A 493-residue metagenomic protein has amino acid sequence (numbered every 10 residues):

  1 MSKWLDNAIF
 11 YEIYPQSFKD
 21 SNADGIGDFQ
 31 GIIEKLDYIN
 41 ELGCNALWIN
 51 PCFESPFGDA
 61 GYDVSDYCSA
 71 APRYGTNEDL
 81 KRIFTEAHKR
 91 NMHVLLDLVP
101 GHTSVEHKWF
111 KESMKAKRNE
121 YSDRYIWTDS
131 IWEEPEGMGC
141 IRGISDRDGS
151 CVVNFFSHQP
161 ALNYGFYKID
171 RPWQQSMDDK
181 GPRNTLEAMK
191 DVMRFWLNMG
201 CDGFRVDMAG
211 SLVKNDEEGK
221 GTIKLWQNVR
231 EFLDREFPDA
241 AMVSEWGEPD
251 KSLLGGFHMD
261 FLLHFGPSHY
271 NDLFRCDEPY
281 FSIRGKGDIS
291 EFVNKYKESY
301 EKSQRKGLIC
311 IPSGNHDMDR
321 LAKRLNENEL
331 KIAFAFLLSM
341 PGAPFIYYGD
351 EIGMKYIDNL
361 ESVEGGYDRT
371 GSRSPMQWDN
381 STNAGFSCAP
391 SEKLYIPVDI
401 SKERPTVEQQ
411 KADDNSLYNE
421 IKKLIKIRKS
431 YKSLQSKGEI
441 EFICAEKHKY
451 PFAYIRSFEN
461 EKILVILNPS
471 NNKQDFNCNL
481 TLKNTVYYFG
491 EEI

Functional and structural regions predicted by a protein language model:
S2-N184, N198, A209-F257, M376: Acidic/aromatic-lined carbohydrate-recognition and catalytic surfaces of CAZymes acting on diverse glycans
L5, E236, E248, L253-G256 (+4 more regions): Loop/helix patches that line or flank the sugar-binding groove of alpha-linked glycan CAZymes
E12, W48-P51, F204-M208, V243-E245 (+4 more regions): Short beta-strand segments
N45-A46, N91-H93, M193, D202-R205 (+5 more regions): Beta-sheet entry/capping signal
V105-I141, W226, R230-P375, N380: Conserved alpha/beta catalytic core and glycan-binding cleft of carbohydrate-active enzymes
D179-V192, W196, G287-K297: A Trp-anchored, charged/polar loop motif used as the substrate-binding/catalytic surface of acyl/ester-handling
K190-N215, I309-M318: Active-site groove signature of glycoside hydrolases
S470-I493: C-terminal beta-sandwich/jelly-roll accessory domains of carbohydrate-active enzymes
